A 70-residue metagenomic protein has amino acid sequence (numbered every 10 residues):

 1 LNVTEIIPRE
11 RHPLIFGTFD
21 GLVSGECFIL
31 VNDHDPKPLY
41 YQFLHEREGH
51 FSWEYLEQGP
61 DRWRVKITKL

Functional and structural regions predicted by a protein language model:
L1-L70: Positively charged, polar, low-complexity stretches
